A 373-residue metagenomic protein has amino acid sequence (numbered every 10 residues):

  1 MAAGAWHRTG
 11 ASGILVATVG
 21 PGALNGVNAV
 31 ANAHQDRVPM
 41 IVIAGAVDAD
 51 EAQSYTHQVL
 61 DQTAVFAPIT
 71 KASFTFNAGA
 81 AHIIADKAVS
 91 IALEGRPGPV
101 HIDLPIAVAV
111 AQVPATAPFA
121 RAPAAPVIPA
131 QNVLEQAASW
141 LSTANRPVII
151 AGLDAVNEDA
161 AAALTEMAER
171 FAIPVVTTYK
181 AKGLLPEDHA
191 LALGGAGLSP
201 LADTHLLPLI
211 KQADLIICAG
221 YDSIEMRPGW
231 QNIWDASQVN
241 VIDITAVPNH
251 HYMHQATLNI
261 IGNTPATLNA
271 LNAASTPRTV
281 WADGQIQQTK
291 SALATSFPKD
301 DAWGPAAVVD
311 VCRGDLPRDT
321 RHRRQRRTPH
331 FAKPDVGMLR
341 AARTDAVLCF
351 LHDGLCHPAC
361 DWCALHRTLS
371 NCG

Functional and structural regions predicted by a protein language model:
M1-T276, V311-G314, L369-G373: N-terminal alpha/beta PP-like core and its mobile active-site loop of ThDP/TPP-dependent enzymes
G98-V100, R278-T289: Flexible, glycine/charged-enriched surface loops at secondary-structure junctions
A130, A282, G304-A307: A diffuse structural propensity rather than consistent per-protein peaks
Q287-R367: Active-site diphosphate/adenylate-binding microenvironment
